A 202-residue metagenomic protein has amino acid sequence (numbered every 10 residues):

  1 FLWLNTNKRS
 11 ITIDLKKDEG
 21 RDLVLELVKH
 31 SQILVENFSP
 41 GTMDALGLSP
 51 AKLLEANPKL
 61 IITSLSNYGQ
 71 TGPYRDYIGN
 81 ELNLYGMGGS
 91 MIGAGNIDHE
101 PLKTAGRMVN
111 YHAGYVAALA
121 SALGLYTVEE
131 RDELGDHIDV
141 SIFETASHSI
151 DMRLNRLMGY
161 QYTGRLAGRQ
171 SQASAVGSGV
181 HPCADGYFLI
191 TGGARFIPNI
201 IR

Functional and structural regions predicted by a protein language model:
F1-R131, L157, R165: N-terminal helix-loop segment corresponding to the beta1-alpha1 unit of nucleotide/adenylate-binding folds
M87-R202: Acidic, glycine-rich segments within the central catalytic cores of soluble metabolic enzymes that bind/position
